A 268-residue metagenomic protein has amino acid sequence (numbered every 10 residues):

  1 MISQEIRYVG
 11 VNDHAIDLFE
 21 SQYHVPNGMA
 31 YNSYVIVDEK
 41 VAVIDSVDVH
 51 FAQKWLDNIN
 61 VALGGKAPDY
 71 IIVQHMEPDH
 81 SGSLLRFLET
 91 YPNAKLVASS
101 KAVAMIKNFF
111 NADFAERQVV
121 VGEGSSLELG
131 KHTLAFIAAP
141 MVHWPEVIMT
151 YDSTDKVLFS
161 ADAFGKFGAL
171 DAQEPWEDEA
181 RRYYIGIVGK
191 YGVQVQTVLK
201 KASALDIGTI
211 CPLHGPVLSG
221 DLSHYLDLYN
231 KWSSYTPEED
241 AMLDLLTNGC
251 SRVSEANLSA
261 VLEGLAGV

Functional and structural regions predicted by a protein language model:
M1-Q4, A98-V147, Y191-L199: Metallo-beta-lactamase
I2-L63, M149-D152, K156-S160: Conserved beta-strand hairpin/beta-sheet module of binuclear metal-dependent hydrolase folds, prominently
V11, S99-K101, D162, L246-C250: Cofactor-binding loop segments of dinucleotide-utilizing enzymes, especially the Rossmann-like FAD- and NAD(P)+-binding
E39, H50-V97: Active-site metal-binding motif and surrounding structural segment of the metallo-beta-lactamase
I44-S46, P68-M76, L96-S99, L158-D162 (+1 more regions): Active-site neighborhood of phospho(di)ester-bond hydrolases with catalytic His/Asp-centered motifs
T133-G220: Metallo-beta-lactamase
T209, G215-E238: Terminal amphipathic helices with adjacent charged low-complexity linkers/tails
D244-V268: C-terminal regulatory/interaction regions
